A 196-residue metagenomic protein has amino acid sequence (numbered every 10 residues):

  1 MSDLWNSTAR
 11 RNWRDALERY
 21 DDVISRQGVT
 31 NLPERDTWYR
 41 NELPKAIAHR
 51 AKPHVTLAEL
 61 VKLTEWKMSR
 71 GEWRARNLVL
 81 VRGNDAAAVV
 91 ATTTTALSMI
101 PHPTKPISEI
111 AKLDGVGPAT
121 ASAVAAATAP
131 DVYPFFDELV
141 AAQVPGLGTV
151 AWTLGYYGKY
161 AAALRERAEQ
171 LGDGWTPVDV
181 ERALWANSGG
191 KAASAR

Functional and structural regions predicted by a protein language model:
M1-L63, V132-R196: C-terminal accessory module of base-excision DNA glycosylases/AP lyases that mediates lesion recognition and DNA
H49-V89: Short, well-structured hydrophobic secondary-structure segments
H54, L97, P101, D131: A short glycine-/small-residue-rich loop at the edge of a beta-strand within enzyme catalytic domains
E72-V116: Helix-hairpin-helix/helix-loop-helix acidic hairpins
I100, A125-A126, G172: Generic helix-packing signal
K105-G146: Catalytic DNA-binding helix-loop module of base-excision-repair DNA glycosylases/AP lyases
